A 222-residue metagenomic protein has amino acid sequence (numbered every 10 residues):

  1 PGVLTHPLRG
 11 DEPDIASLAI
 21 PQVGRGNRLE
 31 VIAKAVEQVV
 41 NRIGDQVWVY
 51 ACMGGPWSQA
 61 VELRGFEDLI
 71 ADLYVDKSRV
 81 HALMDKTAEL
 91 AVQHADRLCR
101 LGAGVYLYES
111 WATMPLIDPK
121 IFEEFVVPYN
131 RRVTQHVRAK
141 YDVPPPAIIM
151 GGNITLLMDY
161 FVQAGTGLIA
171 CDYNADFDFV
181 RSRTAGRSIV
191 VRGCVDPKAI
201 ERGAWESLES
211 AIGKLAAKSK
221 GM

Functional and structural regions predicted by a protein language model:
P1-Q22, Q38-N41, D45-Q46: A contiguous, low-structure linker/loop signature
V23-M222: Active-site loop segments of alpha/beta catalytic cores
